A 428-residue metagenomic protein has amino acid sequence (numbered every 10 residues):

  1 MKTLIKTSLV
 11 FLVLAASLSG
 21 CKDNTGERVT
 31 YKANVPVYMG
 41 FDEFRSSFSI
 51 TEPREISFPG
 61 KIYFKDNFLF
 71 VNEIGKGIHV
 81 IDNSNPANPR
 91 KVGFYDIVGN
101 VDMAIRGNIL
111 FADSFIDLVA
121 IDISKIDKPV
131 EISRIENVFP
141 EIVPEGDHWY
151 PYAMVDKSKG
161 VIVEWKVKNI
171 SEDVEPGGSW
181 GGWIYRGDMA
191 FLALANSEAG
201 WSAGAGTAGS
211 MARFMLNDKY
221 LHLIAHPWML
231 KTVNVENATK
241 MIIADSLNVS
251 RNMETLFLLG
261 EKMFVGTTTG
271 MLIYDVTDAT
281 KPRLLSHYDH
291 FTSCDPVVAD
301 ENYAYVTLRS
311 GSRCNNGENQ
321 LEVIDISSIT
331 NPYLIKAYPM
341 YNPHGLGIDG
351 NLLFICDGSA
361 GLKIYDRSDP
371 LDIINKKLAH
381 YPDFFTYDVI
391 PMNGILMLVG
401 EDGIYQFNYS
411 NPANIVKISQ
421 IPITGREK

Functional and structural regions predicted by a protein language model:
M1-S8: Bacterial N-terminal signal peptides that target proteins for export
L12-A15: Alpha-helical transmembrane segments
S17-G20: C-terminal motif of bacterial Sec signal peptides marking the signal peptidase cleavage site
K22-K428: Feature marking well-ordered beta-strand scaffolds used for ligand recognition
